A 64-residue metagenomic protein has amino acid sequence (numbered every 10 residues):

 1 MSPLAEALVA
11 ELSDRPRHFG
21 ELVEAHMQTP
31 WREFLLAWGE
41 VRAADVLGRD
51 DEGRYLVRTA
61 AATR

Functional and structural regions predicted by a protein language model:
M1-R15, L36-A37: Positively charged, polyanion-binding regions of nucleic-acid-associated proteins
M1-S2, R49-R64: Short, cationic-aromatic polyanion-contact patches
A10, E40, A62-R64: Compositionally biased non-globular segments, especially hydrophobic aliphatic-rich helices of signal peptides
R15-H26: Short acidic, hydrophobic short linear motifs in intrinsically disordered regions
E24, L36, G53-R54: Proline- and acidic/polar-enriched loop/turn elements at helix boundaries
Q28-E40: Short amphipathic alpha-helical interaction segments
D45: Glycine-centered, phosphate/nucleic-acid-interacting loop/turn motifs that mediate DNA/RNA or nucleotide
